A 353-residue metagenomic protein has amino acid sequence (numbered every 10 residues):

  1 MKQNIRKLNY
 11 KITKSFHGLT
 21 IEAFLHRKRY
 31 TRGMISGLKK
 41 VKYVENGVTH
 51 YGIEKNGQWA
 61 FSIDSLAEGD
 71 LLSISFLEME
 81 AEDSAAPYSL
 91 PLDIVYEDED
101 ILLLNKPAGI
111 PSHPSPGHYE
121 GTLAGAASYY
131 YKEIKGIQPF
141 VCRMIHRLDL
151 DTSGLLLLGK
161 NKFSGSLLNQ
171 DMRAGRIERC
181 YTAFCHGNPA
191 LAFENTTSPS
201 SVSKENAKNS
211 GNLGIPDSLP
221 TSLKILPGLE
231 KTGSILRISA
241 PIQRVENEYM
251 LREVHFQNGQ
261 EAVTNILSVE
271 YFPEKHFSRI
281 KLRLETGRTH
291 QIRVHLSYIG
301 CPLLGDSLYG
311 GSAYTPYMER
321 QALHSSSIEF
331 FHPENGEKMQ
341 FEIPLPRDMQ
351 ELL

Functional and structural regions predicted by a protein language model:
M1-L353: RNA pseudouridine synthases
